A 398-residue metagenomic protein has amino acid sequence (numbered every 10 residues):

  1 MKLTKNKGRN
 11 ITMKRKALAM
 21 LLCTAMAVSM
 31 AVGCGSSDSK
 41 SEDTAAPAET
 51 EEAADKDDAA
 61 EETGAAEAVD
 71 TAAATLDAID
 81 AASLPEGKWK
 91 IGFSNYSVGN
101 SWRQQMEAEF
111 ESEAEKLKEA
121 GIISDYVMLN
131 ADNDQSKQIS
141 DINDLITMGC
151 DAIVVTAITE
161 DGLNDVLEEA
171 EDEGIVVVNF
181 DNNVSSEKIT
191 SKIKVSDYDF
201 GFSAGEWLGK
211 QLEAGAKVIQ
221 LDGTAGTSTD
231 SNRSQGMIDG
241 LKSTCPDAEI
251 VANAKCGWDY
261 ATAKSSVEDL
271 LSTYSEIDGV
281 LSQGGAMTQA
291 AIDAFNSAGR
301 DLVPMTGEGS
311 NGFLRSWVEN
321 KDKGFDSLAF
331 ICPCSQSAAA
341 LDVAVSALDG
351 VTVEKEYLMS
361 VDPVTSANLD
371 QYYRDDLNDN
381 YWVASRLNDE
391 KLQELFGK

Functional and structural regions predicted by a protein language model:
K2-N10, L21, M30, C34-K398: A residue-level marker of the well-folded mature domains of exported/periplasmic proteins
R15-A25: Sec-dependent N-terminal signal peptides
